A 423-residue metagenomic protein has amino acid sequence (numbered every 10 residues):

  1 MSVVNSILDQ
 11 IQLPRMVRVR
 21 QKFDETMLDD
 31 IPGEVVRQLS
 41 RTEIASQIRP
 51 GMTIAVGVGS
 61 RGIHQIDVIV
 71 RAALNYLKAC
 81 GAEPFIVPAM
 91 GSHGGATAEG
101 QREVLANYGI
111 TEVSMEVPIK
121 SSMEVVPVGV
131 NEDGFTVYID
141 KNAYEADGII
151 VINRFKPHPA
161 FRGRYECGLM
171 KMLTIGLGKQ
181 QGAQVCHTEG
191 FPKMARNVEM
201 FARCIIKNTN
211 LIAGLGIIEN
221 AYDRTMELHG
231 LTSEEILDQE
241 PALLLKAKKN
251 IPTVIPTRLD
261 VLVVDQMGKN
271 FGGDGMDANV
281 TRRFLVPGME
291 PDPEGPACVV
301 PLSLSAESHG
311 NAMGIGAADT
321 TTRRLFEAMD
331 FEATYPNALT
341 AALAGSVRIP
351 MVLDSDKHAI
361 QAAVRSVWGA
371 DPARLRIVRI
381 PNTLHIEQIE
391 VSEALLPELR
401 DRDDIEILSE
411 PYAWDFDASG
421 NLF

Functional and structural regions predicted by a protein language model:
M1-G33: N-terminal amphipathic/basic leader segments beginning at the initiator methionine
L39-A55, K78-A79, P256: Glycine-rich phosphate/diphosphate-binding loops that line cofactor/substrate pockets in enzymes
T53-G62, F85-M90, V378: Short glycine-rich or small-residue beta-strand-to-loop segments that form or flank ligand, phosphate, metal/Fe-S
H64-E83: Histidine-anchored nucleotide/phosphate-binding helix
G100-R164: An acidic, phosphate/nucleotide-engaging active-site surface
F135-T225, G230-E235: Divalent-metal (Mg2+/Mn2+/Ca2+)-assisted nucleotide/phosphate chemistry catalytic cores
M226-N279: A conserved active-site cap/scaffold subdomain adjacent to cofactor or substrate pockets
R282, G288-F423: C-terminal non-catalytic interaction/assembly regions of soluble proteins
